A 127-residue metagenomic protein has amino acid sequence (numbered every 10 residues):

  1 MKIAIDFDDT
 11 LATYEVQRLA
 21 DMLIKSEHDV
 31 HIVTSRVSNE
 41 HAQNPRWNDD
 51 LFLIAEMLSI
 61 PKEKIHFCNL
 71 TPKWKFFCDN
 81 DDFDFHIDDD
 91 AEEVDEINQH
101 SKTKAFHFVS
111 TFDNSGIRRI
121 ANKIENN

Functional and structural regions predicted by a protein language model:
M1-T71: Alpha-helical substrate-recognition element adjacent to the catalytic core
N44-N127: C-terminal cap/substrate-recognition subdomain and adjoining C-terminal extension of metal-dependent phosphatase-like
